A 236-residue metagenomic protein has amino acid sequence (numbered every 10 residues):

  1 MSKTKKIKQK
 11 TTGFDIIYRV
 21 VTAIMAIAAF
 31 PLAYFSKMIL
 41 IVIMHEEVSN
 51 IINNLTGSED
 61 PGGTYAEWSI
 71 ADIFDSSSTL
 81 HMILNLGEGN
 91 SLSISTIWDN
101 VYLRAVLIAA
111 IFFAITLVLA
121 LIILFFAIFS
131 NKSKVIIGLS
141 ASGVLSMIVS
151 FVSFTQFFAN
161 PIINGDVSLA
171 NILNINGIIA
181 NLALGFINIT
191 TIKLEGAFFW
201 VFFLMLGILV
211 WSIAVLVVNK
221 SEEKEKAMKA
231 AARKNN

Functional and structural regions predicted by a protein language model:
I7-F14, F129-K134, P161-D166, L204-N235: Cytosolic juxtamembrane helix at the C-terminal end of the final transmembrane segment
D15-S36, A105-F157, M205-V215: Signature of small four-pass
A33-L107, N160-K193: Long, glycine/tryptophan/cysteine-rich extracytoplasmic
E195-L204: Loop-to-transmembrane alpha-helix initiation sites
